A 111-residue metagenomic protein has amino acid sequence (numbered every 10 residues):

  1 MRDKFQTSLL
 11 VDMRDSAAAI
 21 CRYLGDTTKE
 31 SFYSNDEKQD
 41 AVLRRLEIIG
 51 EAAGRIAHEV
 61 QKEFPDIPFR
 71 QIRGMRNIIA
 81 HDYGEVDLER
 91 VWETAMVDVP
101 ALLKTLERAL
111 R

Functional and structural regions predicted by a protein language model:
M1-R111: Solvent-exposed interaction patches of small proteins and small membrane subunits
